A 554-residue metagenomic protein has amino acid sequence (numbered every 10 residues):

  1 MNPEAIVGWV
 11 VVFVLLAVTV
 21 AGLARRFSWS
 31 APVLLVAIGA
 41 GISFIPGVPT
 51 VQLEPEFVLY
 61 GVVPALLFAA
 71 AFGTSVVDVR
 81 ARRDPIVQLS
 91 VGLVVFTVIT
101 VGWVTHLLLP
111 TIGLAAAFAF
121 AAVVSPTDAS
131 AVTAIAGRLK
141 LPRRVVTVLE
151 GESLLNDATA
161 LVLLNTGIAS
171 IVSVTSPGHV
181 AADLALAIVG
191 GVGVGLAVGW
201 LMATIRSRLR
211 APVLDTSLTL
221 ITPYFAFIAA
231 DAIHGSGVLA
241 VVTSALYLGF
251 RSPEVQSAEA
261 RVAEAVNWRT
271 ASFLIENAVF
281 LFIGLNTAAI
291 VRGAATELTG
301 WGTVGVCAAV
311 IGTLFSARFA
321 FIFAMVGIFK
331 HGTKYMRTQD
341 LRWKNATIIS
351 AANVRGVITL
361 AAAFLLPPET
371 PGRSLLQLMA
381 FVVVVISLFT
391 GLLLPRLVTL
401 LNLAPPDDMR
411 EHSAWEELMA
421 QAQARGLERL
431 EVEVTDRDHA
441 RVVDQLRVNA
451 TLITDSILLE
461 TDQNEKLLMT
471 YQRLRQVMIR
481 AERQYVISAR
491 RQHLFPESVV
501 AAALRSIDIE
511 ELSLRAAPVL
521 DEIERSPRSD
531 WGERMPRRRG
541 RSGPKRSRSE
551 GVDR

Functional and structural regions predicted by a protein language model:
M1-S413, Q421-A424, R491-R554: Transmembrane helical cores of multi-pass secondary ion antiporters/exchangers
A289-A294, L403-E497: Non-transmembrane accessory domains of multi-pass membrane transporters/channels
